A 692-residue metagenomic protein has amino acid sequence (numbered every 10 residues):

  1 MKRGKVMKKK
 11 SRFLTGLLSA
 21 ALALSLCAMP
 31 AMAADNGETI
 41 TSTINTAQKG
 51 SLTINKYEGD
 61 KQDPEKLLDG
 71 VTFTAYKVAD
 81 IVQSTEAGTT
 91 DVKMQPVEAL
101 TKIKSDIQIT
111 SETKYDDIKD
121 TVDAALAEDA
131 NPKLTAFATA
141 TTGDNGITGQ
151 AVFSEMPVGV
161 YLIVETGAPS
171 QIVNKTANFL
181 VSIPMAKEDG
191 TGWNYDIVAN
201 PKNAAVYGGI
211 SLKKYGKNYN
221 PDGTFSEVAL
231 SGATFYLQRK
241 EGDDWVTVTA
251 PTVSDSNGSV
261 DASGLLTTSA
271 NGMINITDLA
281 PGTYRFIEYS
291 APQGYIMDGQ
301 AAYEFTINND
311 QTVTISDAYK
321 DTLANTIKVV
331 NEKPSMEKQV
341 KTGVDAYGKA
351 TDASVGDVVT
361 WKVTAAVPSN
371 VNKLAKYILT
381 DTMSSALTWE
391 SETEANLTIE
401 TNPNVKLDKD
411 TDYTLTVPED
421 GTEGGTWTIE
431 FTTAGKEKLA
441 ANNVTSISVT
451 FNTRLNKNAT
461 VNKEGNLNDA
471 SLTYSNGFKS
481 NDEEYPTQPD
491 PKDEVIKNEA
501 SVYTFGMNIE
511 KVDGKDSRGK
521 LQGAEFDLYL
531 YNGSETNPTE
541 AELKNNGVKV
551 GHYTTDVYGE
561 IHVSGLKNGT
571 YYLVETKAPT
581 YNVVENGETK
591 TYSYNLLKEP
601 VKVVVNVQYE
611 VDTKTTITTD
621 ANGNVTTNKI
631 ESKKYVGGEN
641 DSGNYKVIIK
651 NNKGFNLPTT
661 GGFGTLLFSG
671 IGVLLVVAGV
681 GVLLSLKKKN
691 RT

Functional and structural regions predicted by a protein language model:
K2-T692: Solvent-exposed loop/turn and edge beta-strand elements of beta-rich ligand-binding domains
